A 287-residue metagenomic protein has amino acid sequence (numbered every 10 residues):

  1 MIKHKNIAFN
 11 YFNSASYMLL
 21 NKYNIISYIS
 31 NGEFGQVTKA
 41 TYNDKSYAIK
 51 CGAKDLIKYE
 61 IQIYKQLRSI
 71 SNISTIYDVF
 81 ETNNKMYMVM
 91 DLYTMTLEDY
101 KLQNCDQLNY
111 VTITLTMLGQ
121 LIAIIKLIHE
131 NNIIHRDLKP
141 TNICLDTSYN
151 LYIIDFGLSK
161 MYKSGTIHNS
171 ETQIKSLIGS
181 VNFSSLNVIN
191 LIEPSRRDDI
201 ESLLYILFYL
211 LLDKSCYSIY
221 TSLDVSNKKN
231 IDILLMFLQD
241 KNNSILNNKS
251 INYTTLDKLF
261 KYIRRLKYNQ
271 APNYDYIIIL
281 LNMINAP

Functional and structural regions predicted by a protein language model:
M1-L20, I26-S27: Juxta-kinase regulatory segment immediately upstream of eukaryotic protein kinase catalytic domains
F34-Y59: ATP-binding glycine-rich loop module of kinase domains
T75-M86: Short beta-strand micro-motifs within the conserved protein kinase catalytic domain, predominantly in the N-lobe
N84-T96: Conserved short submotifs of the Hanks-type protein kinase catalytic core that shape the nucleotide-binding pocket
M117-L118: Activation segment signature within eukaryotic-like protein kinase domains
H129-D146: Catalytic-loop of the protein kinase fold
D146-I178: Activation segment/activation loop of eukaryotic-type protein kinase catalytic domains
V188-N248: Conserved C-lobe activation region of Hanks-type protein kinase-like domains
